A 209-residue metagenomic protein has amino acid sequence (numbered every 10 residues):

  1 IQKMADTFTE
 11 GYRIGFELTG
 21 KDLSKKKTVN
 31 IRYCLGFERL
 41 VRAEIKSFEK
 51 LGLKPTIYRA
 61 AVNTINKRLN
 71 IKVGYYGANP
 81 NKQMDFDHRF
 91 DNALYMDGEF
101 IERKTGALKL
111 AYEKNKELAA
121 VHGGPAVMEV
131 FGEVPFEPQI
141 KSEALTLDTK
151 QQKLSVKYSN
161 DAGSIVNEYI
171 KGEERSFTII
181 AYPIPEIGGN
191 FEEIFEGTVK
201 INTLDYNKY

Functional and structural regions predicted by a protein language model:
I1-Y209: Active-site bordering "gate/hinge" segments that shape substrate access to catalytic or cofactor-binding pockets
